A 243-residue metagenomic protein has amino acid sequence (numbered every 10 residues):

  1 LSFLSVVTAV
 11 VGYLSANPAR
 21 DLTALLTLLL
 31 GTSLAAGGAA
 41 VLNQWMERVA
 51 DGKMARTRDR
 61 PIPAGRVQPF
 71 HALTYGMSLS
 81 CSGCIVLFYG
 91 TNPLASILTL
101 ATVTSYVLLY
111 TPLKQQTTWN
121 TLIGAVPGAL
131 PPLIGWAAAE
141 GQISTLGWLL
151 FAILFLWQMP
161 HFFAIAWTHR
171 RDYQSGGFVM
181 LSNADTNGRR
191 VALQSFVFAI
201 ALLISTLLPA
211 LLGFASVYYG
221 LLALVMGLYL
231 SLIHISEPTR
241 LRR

Functional and structural regions predicted by a protein language model:
S2-V6, L25-L30, L73-M77, S96-L100 (+5 more regions): Hydrophobic alpha-helical transmembrane segments
V7, V11-R48, R56, I97-L108 (+1 more regions): Membrane-embedded alpha-helical segments that form the functional core of polytopic membrane enzymes, especially those
Y13-L28, C84-S96, P132-L154, S205-Y218: Helix-coil boundary and interhelical linker segments in multi-pass alpha-helical membrane proteins
D21, A125-A166, R170-R171, S175 (+2 more regions): Functional transmembrane core segments of multi-pass inner-membrane proteins
M46-V67, F163-R189: Cytosolic, membrane-interface loops and tails of multi-pass inner-membrane proteins
R56-S96, T186-A210: Multi-pass membrane catalytic core of lipid/isoprenoid biosynthesis enzymes
P69-A138: Intramembrane alpha-helical segments
H234-R243: Single conserved hydrophobic/aromatic residue that forms the stacking wall/gate of nucleotide- or nucleobase-binding
